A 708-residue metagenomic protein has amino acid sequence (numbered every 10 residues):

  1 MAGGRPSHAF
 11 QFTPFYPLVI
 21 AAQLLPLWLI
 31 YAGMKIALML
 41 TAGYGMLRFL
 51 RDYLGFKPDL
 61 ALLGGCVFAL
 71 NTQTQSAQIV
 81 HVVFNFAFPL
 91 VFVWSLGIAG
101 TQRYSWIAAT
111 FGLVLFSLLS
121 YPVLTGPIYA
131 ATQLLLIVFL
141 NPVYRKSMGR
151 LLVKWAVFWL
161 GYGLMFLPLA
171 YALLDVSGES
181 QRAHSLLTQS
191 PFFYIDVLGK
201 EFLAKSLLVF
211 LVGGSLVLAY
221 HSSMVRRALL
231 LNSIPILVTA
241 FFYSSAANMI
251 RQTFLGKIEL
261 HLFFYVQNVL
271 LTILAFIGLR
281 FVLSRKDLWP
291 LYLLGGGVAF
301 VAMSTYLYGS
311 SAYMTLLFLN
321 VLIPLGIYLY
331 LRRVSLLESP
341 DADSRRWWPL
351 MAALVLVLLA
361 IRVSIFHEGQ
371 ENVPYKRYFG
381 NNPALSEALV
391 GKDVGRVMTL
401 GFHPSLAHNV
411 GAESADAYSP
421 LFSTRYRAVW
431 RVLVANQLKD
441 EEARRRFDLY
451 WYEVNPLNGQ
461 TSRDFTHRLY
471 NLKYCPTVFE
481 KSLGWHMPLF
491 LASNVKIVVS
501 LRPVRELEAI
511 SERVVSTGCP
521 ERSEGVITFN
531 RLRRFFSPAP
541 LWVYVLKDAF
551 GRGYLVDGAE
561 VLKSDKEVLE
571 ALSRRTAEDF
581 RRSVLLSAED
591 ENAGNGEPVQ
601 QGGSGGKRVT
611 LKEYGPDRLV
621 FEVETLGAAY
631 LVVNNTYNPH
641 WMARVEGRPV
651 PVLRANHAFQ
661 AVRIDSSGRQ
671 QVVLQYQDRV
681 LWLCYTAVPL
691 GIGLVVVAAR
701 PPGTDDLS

Functional and structural regions predicted by a protein language model:
M1, Q11-T13, V83, L115-T272 (+1 more regions): Transmembrane catalytic cores of multi-pass membrane glycosyltransferases and polysaccharide-assembly enzymes
M1-A42, C66-N85, V429-A435: Membrane-interface coil-to-helix junctions
L47-L70, Y104-W106, D287-L294: Transmembrane-helix signature of polytopic, membrane-embedded enzymes that assemble or transfer cell-envelope glycans
V91-I107, F139-V143, L283, V334: Membrane-interface transmembrane helices that cradle and orient dolichyl/undecaprenyl
Y104-S105, Y144-L160, S223-L229, S284-L294 (+1 more regions): Membrane-interfacial entry segments at the cytosolic side of transmembrane helices
G297-A312, M351-P374: Transmembrane alpha-helical segments
V363-Q600, L626, R648: Extracytoplasmic
E578-G703, L707: Active-site-proximal, structured, solvent-exposed surfaces of multi-pass membrane proteins that position macromolecular
